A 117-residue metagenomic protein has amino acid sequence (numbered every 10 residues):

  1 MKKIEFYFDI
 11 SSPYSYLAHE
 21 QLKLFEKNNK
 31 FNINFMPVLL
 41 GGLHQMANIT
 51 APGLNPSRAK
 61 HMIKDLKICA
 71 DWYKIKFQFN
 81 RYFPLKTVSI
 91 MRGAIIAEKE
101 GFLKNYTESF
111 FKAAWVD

Functional and structural regions predicted by a protein language model:
M1-E5: Extreme N-terminal starter segment of soluble prokaryotic enzymes
I10, Y16-A114: Structural alpha/beta surface segment adjacent to cysteine/selenocysteine redox centers across thiol/disulfide enzymes
D117: Acidic pyrophosphate-coordinating catalytic loop
